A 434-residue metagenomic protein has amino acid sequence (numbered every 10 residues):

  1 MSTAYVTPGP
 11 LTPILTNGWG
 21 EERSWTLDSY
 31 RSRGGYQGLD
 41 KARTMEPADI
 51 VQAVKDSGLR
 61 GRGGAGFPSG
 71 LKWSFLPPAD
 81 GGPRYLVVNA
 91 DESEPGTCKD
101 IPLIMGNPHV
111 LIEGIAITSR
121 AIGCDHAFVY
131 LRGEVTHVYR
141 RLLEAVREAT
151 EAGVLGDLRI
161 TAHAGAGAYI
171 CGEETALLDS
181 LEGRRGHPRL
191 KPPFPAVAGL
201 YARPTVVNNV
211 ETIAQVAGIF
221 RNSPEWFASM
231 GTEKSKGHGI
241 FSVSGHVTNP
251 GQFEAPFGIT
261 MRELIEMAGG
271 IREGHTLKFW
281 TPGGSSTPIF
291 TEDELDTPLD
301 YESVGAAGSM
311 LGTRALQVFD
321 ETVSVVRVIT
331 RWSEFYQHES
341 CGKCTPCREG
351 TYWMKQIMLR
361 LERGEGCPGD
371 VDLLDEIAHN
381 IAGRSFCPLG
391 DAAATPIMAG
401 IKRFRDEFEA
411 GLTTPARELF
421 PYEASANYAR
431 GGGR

Functional and structural regions predicted by a protein language model:
M1-R185: Iron-sulfur-cluster electron-transfer modules
Q37-D56, G82-R84, A90, T97-I104 (+5 more regions): Ferredoxin-type iron-sulfur electron-transfer modules in oxidoreductases and energy-metabolism complexes
A65-G66, G70-W73, T97-D100, Y139-E144 (+9 more regions): Short acidic, glycine/serine/threonine-rich loops at helix termini
K72, A127, G270-G284: Short loop-to-beta-strand transition segments
S93-G96, E134-Y139, A168-C171, L177 (+8 more regions): Flexible loop/turn segments at secondary-structure boundaries
I112-T118, P256-G274: Short amphipathic, charge-patterned alpha-helical segments
T136, G245, L277-P298: Short acidic beta-strand-loop surface patches of small beta-rich interaction domains
Y139-F257, G269: Hydrophobic alpha-helical positions that pack around
